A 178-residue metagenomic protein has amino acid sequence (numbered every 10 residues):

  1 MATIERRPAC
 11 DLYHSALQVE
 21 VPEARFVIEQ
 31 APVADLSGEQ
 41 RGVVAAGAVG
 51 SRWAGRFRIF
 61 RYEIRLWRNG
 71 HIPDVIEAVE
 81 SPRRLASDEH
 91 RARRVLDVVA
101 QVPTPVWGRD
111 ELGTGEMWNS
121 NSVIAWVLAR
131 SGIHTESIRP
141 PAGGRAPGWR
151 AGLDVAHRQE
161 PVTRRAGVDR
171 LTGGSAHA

Functional and structural regions predicted by a protein language model:
M1-G113, Q159-P161, R165-L171: Non-catalytic ligand/cofactor/substrate-binding and regulatory segments of enzyme domains
H14-S15, W118, W126, W149: Tryptophan-centered motif/residue detector
A24, A129-S137: Short helix-capping/linker segments at secondary-structure and domain boundaries
A31-V33, P140-G143: An acidic- and aromatic-residue-enriched active-site/binding cleft used to recognize and process polar
L96, N121, A125, P141: Short glycine-/small-residue-rich flexible loop motifs, especially phosphate/cofactor-binding loops
W107-E111, T135-P140: Surface-exposed patches in mature extracellular/periplasmic domains of secreted proteins
R109-S131: Active-site nucleophilic cysteine motif
P141-A178: Short terminal or interdomain "cap/linker" segment that borders an active site or interface and mediates
